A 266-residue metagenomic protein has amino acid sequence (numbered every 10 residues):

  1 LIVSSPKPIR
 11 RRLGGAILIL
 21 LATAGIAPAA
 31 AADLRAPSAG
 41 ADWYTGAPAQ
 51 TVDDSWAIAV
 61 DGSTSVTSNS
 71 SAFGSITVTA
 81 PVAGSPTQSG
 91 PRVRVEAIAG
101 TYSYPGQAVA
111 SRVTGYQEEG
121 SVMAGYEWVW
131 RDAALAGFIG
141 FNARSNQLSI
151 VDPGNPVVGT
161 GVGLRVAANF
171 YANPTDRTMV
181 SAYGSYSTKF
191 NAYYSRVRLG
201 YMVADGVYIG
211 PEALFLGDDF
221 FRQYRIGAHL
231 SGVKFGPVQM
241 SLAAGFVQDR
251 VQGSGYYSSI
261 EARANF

Functional and structural regions predicted by a protein language model:
L1-S55, F266: Cleavable N-terminal export/targeting peptides
A32-A36, S75-I76, A228-V233, G253-F266: Outer-membrane beta-barrel "beta-signal"
A32-N69, T77-A83, Y116, F141-N142 (+2 more regions): Outer-membrane beta-barrel proteins and related beta-barrel translocases across Gram-negative bacteria
T45-A57, P81-R92, V129-A136, N173-M179 (+2 more regions): Short loop/turn motifs that connect adjacent beta-strands in outer-membrane beta-barrel proteins
A57, S71-S75, Q117-S121, G161-R165 (+3 more regions): Transmembrane beta-barrel architecture of outer-membrane proteins
S89-A192, A213-F215, A244-F246, S259 (+1 more regions): Outer-membrane pore/translocation modules
A192-G227, K234: Intrinsically disordered, low-complexity segments enriched in Gly and acidic/Ser/Thr residues that form flexible
V247-V251: Short, exposed beta-strand-loop hairpins at the edges of beta-sheets in extracellular/periplasmic proteins
